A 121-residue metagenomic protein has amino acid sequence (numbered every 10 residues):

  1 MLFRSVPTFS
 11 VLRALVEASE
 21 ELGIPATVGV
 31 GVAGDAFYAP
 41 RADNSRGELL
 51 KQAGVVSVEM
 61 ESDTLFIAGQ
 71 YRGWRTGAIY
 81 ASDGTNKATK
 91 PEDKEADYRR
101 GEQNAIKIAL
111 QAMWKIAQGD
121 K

Functional and structural regions predicted by a protein language model:
M1-L2: Short, small-residue-biased leader/transition segments that mark boundaries at the very start of proteins
S5: Phosphate/diphosphate-binding glycine-rich loops and adjacent basic-rich segments that engage nucleotide
T8-F9, G119: Ligand-binding clefts of soluble mixed alpha/beta catalytic domains
S10-L15, I108-A112: Short, well-ordered amphipathic alpha-helical segments that serve as non-catalytic structural scaffolds within diverse
V11-E95, R99: Active-site-adjacent substrate-binding region of metalloamidase/peptidase-like peptide-processing proteins
N86-K121: His/Asp/Glu-rich mid-to-C-terminal helical/loop segments that flank catalytic regions of hydrolases
